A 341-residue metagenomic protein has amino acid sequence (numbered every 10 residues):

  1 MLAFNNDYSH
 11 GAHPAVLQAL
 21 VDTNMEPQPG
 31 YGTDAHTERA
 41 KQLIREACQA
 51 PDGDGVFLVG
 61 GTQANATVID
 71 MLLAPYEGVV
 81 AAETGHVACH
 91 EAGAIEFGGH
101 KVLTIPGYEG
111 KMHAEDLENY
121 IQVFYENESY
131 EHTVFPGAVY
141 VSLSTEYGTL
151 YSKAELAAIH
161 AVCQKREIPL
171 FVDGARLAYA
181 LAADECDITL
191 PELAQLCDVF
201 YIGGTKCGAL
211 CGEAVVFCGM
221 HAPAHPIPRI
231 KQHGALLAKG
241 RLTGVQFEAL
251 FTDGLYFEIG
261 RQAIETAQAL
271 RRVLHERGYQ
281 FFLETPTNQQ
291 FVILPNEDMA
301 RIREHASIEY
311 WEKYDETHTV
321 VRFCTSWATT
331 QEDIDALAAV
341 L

Functional and structural regions predicted by a protein language model:
H13-G61, E83-T84, A88, A94: Conserved N-terminal alpha-helix of the aminotransferase class I/II PLP-enzyme fold
M71-C89, E118: Conserved PLP-anchoring active-site segment centered on the Schiff-base-forming lysine
A74-Y76, Q268, R272-L341: Conserved C-terminal alpha-helix-loop-beta "cap" of PLP-dependent enzymes that closes/shapes the active-site mouth
V79, V102-L103, L170-V172, F281 (+1 more regions): Hydrophobic beta-strand scaffold residues
G99-E146, Y151-A158: PLP-dependent aminotransferase-class I/II
E109, F135-P136, S142-T145, L150 (+2 more regions): Active-site C-terminal subdomain of aminotransferase-like
Y151-A183: Catalytic PLP-binding core of fold-type I/II PLP enzymes
